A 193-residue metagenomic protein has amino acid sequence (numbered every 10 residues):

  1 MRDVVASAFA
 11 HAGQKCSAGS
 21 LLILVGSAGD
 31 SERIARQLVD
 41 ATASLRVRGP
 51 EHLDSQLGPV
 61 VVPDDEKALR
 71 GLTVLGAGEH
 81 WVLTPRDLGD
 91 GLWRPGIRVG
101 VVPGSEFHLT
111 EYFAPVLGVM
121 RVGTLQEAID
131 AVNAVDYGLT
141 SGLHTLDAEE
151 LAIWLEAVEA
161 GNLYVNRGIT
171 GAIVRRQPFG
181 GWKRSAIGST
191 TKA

Functional and structural regions predicted by a protein language model:
M1-P103, Q126, V165: ALDH superfamily catalytic-core signature
R2-V4, L22-I23, A41-G49, G89-A193: Conserved C-terminal structural/oligomerization subdomain of aldehyde/semialdehyde dehydrogenase
